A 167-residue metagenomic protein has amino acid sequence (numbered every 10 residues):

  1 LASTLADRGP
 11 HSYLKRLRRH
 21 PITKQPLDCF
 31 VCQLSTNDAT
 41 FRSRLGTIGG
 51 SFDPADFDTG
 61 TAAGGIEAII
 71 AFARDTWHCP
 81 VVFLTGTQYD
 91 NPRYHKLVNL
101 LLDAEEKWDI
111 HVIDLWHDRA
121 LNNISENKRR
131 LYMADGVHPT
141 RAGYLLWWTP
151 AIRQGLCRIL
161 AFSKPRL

Functional and structural regions predicted by a protein language model:
L1-G60, P92: Conserved SGNH/GDSL esterase-like catalytic core that processes O-acyl groups on lipids and polysaccharides
R16-H20, A68-F72, P150, Q154: A generic secondary-structure signal
Q25-F30, T76-V81, W108-H111: Loop/turn elements at helix/coil->beta-strand transitions in domains of secreted/extracellular proteins
Q33-T40, E67-L100: Active-site segments of SGNH/GDSL-like serine hydrolases that catalyze O-acetyl group transfer/hydrolysis on lipids
I48-G50, H78-V82, N127: A short alpha-helix capping/helix-coil boundary motif
A62, I66: Aromatic/hydrophobic pocket-lining residues that form the small-molecule binding cavity in soluble enzyme cores
G86-L167: Catalytic His-Asp segment of secreted/periplasmic serine-dependent ester chemistry enzymes
